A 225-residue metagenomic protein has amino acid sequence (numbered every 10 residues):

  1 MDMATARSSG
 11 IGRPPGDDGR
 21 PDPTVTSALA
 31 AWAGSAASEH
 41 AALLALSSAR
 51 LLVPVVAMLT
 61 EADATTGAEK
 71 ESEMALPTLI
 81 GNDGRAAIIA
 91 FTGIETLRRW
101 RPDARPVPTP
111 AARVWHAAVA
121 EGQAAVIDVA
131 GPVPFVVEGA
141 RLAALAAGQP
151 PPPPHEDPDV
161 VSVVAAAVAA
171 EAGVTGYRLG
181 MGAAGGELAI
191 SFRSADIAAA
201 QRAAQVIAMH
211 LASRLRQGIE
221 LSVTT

Functional and structural regions predicted by a protein language model:
M1-T225: An interfacial alpha-helical scaffold signature
